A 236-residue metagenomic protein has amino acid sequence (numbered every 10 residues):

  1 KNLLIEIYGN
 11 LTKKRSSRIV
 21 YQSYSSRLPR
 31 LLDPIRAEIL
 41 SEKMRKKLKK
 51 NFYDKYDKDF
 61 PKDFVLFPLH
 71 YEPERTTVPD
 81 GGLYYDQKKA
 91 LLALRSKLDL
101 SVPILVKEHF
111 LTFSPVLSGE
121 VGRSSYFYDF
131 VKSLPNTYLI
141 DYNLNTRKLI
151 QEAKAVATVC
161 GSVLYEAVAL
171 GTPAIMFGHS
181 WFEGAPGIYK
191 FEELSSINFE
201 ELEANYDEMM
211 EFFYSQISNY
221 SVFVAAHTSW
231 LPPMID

Functional and structural regions predicted by a protein language model:
K1-K13, P186-D236: Leloir-type glycosyltransferase catalytic cores
S16-S124: Conserved catalytic-core segment of nucleotide-activated headgroup transferases in glycan assembly
D59, K132, I150-Q151: A short, aliphatic-rich alpha-helical micro-motif
E72, L111, V163-L164, W181-F182 (+1 more regions): Short, glycine-/Ser/Thr-/acidic-enriched flexible segments
D99, K132-L134, A169: Short, well-ordered coil/turn elements that cap or connect secondary structure elements
V121-I140: Nucleotide-activated donor-binding/catalytic signature segment of Leloir-type glycosyltransferases, i.e., the conserved
D141-I188: A donor-sugar binding/catalytic signature common to diverse glycosyltransferases and related nucleotide-sugar
